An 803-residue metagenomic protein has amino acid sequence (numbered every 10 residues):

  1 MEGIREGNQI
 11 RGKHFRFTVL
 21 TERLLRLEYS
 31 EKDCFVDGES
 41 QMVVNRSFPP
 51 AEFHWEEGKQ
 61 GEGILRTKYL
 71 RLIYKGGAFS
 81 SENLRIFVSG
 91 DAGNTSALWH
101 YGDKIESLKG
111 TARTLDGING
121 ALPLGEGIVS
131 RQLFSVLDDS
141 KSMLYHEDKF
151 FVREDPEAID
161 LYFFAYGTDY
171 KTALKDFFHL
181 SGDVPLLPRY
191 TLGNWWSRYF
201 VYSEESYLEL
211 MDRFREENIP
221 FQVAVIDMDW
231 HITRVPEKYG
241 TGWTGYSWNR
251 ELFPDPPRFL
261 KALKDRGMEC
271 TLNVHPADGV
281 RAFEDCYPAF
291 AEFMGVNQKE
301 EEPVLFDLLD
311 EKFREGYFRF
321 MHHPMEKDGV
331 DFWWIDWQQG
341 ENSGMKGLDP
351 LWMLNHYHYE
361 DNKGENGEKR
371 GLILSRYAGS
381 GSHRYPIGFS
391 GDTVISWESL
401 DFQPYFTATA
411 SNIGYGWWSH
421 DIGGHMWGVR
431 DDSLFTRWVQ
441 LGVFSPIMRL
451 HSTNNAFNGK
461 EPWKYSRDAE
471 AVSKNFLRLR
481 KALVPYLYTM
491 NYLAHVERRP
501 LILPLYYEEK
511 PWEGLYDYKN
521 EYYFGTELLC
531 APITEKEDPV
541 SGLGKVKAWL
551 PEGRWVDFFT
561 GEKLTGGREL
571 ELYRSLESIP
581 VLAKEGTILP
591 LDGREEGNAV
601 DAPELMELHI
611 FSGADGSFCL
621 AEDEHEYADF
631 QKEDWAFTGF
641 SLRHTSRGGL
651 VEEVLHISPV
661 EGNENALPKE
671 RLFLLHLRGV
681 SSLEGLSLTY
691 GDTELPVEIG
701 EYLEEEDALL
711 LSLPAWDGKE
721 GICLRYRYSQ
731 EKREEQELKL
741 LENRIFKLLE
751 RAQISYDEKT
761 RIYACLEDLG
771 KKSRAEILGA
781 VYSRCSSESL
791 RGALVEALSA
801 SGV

Functional and structural regions predicted by a protein language model:
M1-M42, S47-P49, R499-Y507, E513-E521 (+1 more regions): Extracellular/luminal recognition modules and glycoprotein regions
M1-V36, W55-Y74, F79-S81, D91-N94 (+1 more regions): Mature N-terminal, pre-catalytic/accessory segment of carbohydrate-active enzymes
Q9, V19, K32-C34, A51-T191 (+5 more regions): Catalytic and substrate-binding clefts that recognize carbohydrates or anionic sugar/phosphate headgroups
R16, L24, I64, R71 (+20 more regions): Beta-sheet entry/capping signal
E39-F53, M294-N297, V556-L576, S687-S712: Solvent-exposed beta-strand/loop surfaces of large extracellular or lumenal domains
G61-G63, L70-R71, I699-C723: A surface-exposed beta-strand-loop module
I86-F87, T95-H100, P220-S473, Y506-W512 (+1 more regions): Aromatic- and carboxylate-enriched substrate-binding clefts and catalytic-loop regions of carbohydrate-active enzymes
Y359, S380-G388, F402-F406, A410-H420 (+4 more regions): Catalytic core of carbohydrate-active enzymes
